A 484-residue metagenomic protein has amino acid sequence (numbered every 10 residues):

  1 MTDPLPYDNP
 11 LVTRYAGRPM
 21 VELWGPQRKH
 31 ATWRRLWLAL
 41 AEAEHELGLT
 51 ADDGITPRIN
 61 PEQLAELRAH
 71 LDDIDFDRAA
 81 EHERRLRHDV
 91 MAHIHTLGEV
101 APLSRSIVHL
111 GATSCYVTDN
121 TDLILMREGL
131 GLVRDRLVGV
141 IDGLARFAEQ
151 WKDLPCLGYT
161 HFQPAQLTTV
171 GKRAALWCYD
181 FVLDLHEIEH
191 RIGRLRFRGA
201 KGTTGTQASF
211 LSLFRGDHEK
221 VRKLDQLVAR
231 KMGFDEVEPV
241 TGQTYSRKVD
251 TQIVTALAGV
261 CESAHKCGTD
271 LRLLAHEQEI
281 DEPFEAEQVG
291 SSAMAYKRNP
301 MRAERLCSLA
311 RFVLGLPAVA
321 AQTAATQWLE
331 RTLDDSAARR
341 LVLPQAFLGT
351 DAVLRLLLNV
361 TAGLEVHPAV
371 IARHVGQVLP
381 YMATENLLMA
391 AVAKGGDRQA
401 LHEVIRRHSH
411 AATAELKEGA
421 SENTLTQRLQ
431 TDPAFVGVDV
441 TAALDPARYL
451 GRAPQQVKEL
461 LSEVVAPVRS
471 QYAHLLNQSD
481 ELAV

Functional and structural regions predicted by a protein language model:
T2-A208, G216-A229, G290-S291, M301-R305 (+3 more regions): A helix-coil-helix interface module used to build multimeric assemblies and to scaffold catalytic/cofactor sites
V21-G25, R78-A79, Q288-S308, E330-Q345 (+4 more regions): Short beta-alpha connecting loops at secondary-structure transitions that line or flank enzyme active sites
W37, R87-V90, A101, L137-L144 (+6 more regions): Alpha-helical transition-metal enzyme core signature, strongest for iron centers
E149-G171, I280-K297, E330-A337, A362-M382: Glycine-rich cofactor-pocket loops
Q226-Q243: A short, charged helix-loop
T244-E279, Q288-G349: A conserved active-site cap/scaffold subdomain adjacent to cofactor or substrate pockets
D281, V404-A411: Active/binding-pocket-proximal capping segment
F312-R398, V404: Long, amphipathic alpha-helical stalk/connector segments used for oligomerization, subunit docking, or mechanical
